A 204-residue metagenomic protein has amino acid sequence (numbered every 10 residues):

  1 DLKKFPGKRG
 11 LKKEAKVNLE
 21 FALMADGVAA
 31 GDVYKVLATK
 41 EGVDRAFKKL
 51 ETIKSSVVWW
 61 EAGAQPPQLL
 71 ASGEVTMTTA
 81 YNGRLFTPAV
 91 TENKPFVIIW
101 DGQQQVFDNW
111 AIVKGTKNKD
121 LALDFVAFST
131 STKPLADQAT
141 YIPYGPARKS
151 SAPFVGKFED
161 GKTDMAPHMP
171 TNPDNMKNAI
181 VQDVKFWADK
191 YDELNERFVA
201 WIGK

Functional and structural regions predicted by a protein language model:
D1-Q65, A71: Extracytoplasmic ligand-binding site segments that recognize negatively charged/polar headgroups
L2-F5, L23-V28, E51-S55, A71 (+5 more regions): Sec-exported extracytoplasmic/periplasmic mature domains
A15-L19, G83-T87, Q103-Q105, K117 (+1 more regions): Solvent-exposed loop/turn segments at secondary-structure junctions within structured extracellular/periplasmic domains
V43-D44, K48-T52, T91-T116, F158-G161: Periplasmic-binding protein-like
P66-L69, L85, A122, L135: Short, hydrophobic alpha-helical packing/hinge segments within bilobed ligand-binding/sensory domains
Q68, D174-K204: Conserved C-terminal helix/tail region of periplasmic/extracytoplasmic solute-binding proteins
M77-K94: A ligand-binding cleft/hinge motif common to bilobed small-molecule-binding domains
V113-N178: Mature extracytoplasmic/periplasmic domains
